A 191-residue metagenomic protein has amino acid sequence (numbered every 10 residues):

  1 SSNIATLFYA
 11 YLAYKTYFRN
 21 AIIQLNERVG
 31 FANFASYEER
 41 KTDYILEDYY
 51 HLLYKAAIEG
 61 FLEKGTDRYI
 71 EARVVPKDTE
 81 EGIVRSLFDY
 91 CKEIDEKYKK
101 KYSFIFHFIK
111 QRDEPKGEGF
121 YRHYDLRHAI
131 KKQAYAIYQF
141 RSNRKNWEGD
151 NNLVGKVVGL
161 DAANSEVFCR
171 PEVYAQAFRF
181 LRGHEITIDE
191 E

Functional and structural regions predicted by a protein language model:
S1-E191: Metal-cofactor-binding active-site regions of metalloenzymes
